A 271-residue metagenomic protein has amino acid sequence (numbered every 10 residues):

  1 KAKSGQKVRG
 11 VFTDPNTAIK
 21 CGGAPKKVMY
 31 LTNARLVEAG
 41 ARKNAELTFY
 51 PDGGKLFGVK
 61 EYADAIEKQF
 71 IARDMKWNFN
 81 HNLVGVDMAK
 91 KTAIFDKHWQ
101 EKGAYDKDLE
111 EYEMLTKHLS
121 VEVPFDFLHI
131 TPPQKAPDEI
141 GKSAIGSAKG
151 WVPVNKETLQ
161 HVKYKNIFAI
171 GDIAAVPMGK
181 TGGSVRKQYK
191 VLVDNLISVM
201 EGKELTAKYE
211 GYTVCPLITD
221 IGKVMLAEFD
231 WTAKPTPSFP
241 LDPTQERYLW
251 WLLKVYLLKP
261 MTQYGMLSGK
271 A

Functional and structural regions predicted by a protein language model:
K1-A45, G58: Rossmann-like NAD(P)H-binding beta-loop-alpha module
K1-Q6, E113, V121-K187, I197-S198: FAD-site-proximal beta/loop scaffold in flavoenzymes
P15, D52-G54, D172: Cofactor-binding loop segments of dinucleotide-utilizing enzymes, especially the Rossmann-like FAD- and NAD(P)+-binding
P25-M29, A63, V185-R186: Amphipathic alpha-helical segments in well-structured domains
M29-N33, K190-I197: Short, hydrophobic/amphipathic alpha-helical packing segments that form internal helix faces or helix-helix interfaces
N33-K149: A Rossmann-like FAD-binding core segment of flavoenzymes
V193-A271: C-terminal, flexible cofactor-proximal segment of oxidoreductases
